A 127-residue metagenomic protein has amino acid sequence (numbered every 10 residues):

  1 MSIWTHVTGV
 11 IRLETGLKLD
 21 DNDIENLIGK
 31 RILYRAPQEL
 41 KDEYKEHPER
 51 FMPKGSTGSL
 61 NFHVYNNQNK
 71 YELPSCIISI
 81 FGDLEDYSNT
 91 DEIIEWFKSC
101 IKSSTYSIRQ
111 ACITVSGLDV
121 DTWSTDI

Functional and structural regions predicted by a protein language model:
M1-Y34: Short, extreme N-terminal segment that most often corresponds to the first beta-strand
H6-E14, D42, E46-F51: A broad "ordered helical/assembly scaffold" signature
D23-L40, E46-I127: Charged interaction segments
